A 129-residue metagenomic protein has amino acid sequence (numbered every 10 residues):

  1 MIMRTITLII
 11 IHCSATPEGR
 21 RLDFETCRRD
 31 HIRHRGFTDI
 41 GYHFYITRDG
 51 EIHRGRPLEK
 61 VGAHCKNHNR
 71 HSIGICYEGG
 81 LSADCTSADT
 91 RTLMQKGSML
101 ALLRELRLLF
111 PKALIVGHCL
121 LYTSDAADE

Functional and structural regions predicted by a protein language model:
M1-K60, N69: Short, conserved "active-site rim" segments that organize catalytic pockets and cofactor/ligand binding
H12-T16, E78-G80, L120: Short strand-loop junctions, especially beta-strand C-caps/beta-turns that link beta-sheets to coils or alpha-helices
R20-G36, N69-G117: Long, well-ordered alpha-helical scaffolding segments within enzyme catalytic domains, especially pronounced
G62-H64: Short beta-strand/turn micro-motifs at beta-sheet edges
Y122-A127: Conserved small/polar residues in nucleotide/adenosyl-binding loops
